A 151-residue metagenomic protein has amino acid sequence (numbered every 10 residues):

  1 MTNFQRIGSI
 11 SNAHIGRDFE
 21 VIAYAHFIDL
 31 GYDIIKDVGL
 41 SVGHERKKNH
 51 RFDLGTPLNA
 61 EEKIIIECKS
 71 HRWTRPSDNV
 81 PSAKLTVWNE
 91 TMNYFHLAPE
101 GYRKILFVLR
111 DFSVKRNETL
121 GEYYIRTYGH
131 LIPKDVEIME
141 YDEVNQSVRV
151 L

Functional and structural regions predicted by a protein language model:
M1-V42: Acidic-basic catalytic patches of nuclease active cores, encompassing PD-(D/E)XK and other metal-cofactor nuclease
H14, D18, I22, N49 (+1 more regions): Short, well-structured alpha-helical interface segments that form or flank functional binding sites
H14, D18, R103, Y123-L151: Charged, structured surface patches that assemble and position nucleic-acid processing machinery
L30, P57, L97-G101, L131: Alpha-helix C-cap/termination motif
V38-L40, F107-F112, E140-V144: Acidic carboxylate-rich catalytic motifs and surrounding loops in phosphoryl-/glycosyl-chemistry enzymes
V38-T56: N-terminal interaction modules that seed assembly of large macromolecular complexes
F52-S70: Active-site beta-strand-loop-beta-strand hairpin of nuclease catalytic cores that positions key catalytic residues
C68-T127: Catalytic cores of nucleic-acid endonucleases
